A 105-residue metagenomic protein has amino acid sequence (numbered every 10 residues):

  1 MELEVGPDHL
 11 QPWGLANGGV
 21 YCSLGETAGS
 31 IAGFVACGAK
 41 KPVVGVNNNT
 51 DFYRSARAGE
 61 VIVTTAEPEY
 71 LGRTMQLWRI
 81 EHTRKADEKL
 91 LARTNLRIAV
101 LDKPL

Functional and structural regions predicted by a protein language model:
M1-A16: Catalytic strand-loop segment that frames the active site of acyl-thioester-processing enzymes
L3-V5, F52, V100: Hydrophobic residues in beta-strands and at strand termini
P7-H9, I31, V100-D102: Feature marks short, surface-exposed loop/turn motifs that line or immediately flank catalytic pockets and channel
A16-P42: Active-site helix/loop of acyl-thioester processing domains in fatty-acid/polyketide metabolism, spanning hotdog-fold
A32-V63, P68: Hydrophobic beta-strand-centered segment that forms part of the acyl-chain substrate-binding groove
A56-V61, E67-L105: HotDog/MaoC-like acyl-thioester-processing domains
